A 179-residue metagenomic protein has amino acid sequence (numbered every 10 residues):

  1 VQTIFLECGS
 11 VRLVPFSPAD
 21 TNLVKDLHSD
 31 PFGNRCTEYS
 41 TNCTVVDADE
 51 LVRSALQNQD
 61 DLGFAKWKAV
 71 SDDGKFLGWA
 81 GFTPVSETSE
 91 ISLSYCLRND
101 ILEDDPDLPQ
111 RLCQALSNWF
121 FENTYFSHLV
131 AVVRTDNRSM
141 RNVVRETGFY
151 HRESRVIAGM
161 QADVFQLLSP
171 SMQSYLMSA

Functional and structural regions predicted by a protein language model:
V1-C36, K66, V70-A179: Acyl-donor (CoA/ACP) binding surface of acyl/acetyltransferases
F32-S54: Conserved GNAT-fold acetyl-CoA-binding loop/helix
C43-T44, N58, S92, A162: Hydrophobic alpha-helical segments
R53-L56, S117: Generic structural signal for well-ordered alpha-helical scaffold segments
A55-K68: A short helix-loop-beta-strand connector motif used in the catalytic cores of GNAT acetyltransferases and, in some
